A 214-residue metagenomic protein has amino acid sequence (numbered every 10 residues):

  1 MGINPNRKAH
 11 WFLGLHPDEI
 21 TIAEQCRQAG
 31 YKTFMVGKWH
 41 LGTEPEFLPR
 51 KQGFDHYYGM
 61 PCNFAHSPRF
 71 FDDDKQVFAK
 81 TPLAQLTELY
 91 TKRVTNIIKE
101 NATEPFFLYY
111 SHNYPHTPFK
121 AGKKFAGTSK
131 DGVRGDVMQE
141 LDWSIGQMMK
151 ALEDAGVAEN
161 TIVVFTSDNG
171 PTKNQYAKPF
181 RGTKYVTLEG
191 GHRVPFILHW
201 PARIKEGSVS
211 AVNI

Functional and structural regions predicted by a protein language model:
M1-I214: Formylglycine-dependent sulfatase
